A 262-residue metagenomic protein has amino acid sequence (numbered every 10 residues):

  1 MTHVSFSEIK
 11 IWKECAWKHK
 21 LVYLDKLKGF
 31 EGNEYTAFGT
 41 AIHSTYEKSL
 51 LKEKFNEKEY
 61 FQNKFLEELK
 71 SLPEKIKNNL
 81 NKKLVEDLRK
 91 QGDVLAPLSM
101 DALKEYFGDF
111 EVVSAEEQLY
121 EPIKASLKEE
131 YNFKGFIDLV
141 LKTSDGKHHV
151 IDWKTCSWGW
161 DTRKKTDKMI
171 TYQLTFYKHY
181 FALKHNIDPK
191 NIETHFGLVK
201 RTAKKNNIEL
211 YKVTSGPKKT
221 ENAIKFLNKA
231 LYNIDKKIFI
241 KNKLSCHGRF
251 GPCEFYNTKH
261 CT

Functional and structural regions predicted by a protein language model:
M1-T262: RecB-family 4Fe-4S metal-dependent nuclease core
